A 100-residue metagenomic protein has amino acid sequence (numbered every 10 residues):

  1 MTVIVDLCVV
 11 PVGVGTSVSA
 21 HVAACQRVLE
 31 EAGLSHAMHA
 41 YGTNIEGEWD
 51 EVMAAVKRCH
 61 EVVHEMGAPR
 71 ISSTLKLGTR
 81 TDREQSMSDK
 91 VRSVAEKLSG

Functional and structural regions predicted by a protein language model:
M1-G100: Charge-rich, low-complexity N-terminal segments
